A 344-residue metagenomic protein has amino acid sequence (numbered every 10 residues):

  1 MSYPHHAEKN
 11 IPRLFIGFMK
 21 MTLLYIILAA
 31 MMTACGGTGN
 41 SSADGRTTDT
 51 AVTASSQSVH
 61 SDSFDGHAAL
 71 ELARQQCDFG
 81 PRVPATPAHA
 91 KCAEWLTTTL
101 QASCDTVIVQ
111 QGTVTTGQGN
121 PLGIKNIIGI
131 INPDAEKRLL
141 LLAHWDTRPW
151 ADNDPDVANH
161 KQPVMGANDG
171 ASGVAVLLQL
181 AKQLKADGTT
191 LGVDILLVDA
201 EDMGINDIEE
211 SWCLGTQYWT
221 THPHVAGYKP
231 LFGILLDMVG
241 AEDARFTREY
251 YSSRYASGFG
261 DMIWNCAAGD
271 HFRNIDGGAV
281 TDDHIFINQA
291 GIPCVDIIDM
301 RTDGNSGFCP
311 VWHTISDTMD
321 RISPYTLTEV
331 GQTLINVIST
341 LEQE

Functional and structural regions predicted by a protein language model:
M31-A34: C-terminal motif of bacterial Sec signal peptides marking the signal peptidase cleavage site
G36-G39: Bacterial signal peptide processing site
T50-A93, S103, N305-R321: N-terminal capping segment at the start of a domain
G66-L72, F79, S103, P121 (+5 more regions): Catalytic-core environment of secreted peptidases
R74-D134: A non-catalytic alpha/beta surface segment that caps or lines the substrate-entry region of metallo-dependent hydrolase
V83-P84, T113-T115, D134-A135, W145-P149 (+4 more regions): Solvent-exposed loop/turn segments at secondary-structure junctions within structured extracellular/periplasmic domains
Q111, P121, F232, A241-E344: Active-site-adjacent substrate-binding region of metalloamidase/peptidase-like peptide-processing proteins
K161-G258, H271-A279: Acidic/histidine-rich catalytic neighborhood of metal-dependent amide-processing enzymes
